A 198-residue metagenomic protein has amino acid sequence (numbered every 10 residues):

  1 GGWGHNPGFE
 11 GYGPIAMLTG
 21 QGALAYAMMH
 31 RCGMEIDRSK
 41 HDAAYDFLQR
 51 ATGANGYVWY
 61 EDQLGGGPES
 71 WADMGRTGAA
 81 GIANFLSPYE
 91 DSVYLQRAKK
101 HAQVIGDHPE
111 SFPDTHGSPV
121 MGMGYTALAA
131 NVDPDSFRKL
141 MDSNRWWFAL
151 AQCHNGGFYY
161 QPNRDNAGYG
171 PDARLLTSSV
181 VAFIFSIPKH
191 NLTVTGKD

Functional and structural regions predicted by a protein language model:
G1, G11, C32, S39-D42 (+6 more regions): Noncatalytic, solvent-exposed loop/strand surfaces of beta-propeller-type extracellular/periplasmic domains
G1-A27, C32, R38-S39: Extended ligand-binding groove/face enriched in aromatic
G1-Y12, D46-D73, K99-V120, L150-P171: Glycine- and aromatic-rich loop/turn segments at beta-sheet edges
G2-G8, T19, P68-W71, T77 (+1 more regions): Unusually extended, aromatic-enriched hydrophobic runs near protein termini
G13-L24, W71-G78, G117-G124, D172-T177: Aromatic- and histidine-enriched alpha-helix N-cap/loop-to-helix transition segments that scaffold the rims
Q21-E35, G78-D91, G124-F137, V180-T195: Well-ordered alpha-helical scaffold segments within catalytic/enzyme domains
G33-A54, E90-P109, F137-A151, T195-D198: Extended, well-ordered alpha-helical scaffold segments
Q96-K100, A129-V132, S136-D198: Terminal, non-catalytic domain-edge segments
